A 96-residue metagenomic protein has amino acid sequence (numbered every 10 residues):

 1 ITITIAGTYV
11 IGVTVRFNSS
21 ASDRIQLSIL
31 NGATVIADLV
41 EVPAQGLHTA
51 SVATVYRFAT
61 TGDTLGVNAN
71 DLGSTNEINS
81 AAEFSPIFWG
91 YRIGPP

Functional and structural regions predicted by a protein language model:
I1-P96: Extracellular jelly-roll beta-sandwich "head" domains, especially the C-terminal globular C1q domain
